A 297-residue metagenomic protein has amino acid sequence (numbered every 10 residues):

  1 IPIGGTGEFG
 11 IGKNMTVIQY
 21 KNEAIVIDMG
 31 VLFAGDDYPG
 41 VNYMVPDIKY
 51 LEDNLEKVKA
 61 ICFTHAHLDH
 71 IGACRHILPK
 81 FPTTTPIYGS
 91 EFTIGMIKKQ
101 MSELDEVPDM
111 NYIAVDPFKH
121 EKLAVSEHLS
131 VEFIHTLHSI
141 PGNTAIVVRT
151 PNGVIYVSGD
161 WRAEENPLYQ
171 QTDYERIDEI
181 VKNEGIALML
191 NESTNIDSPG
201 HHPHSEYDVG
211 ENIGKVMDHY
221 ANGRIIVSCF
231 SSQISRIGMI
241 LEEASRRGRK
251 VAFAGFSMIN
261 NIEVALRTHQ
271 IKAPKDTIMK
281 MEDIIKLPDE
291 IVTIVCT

Functional and structural regions predicted by a protein language model:
I1-C62, H67-L287: His/Asp/Glu-rich metal-coordinating catalytic cores of metallo-dependent phosphodiesterases/hydrolases acting on
P288-T297: Non-catalytic terminal/interface segments that mediate subunit docking, oligomerization, and allosteric communication
